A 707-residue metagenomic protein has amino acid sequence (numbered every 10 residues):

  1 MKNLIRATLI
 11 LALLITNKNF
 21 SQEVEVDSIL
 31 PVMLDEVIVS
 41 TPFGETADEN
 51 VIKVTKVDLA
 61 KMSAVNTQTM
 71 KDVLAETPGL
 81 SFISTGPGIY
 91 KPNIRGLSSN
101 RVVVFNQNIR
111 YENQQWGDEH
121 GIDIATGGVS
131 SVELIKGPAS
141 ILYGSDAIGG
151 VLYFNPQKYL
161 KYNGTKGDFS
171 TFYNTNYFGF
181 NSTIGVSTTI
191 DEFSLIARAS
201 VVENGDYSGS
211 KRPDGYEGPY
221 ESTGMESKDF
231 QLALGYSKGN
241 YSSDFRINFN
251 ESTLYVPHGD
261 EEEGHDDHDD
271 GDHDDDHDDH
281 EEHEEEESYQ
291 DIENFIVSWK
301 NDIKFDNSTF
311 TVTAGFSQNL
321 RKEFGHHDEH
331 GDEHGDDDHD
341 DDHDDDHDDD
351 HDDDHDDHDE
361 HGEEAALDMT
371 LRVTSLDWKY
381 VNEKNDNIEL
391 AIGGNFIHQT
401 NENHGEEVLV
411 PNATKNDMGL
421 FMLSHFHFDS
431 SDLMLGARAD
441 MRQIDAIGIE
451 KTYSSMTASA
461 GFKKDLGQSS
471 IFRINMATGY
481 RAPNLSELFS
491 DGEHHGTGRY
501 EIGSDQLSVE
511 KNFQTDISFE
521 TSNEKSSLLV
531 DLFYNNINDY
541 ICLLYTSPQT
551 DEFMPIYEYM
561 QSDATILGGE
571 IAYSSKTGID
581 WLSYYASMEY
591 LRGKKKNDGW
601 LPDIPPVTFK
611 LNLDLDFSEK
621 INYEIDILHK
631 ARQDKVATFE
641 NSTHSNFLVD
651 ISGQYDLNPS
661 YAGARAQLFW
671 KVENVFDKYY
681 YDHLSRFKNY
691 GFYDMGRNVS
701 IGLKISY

Functional and structural regions predicted by a protein language model:
Q22-S63, S99: Short, acidic, small-residue-rich periplasmic hinge/interaction motif at the N-terminus of Gram-negative outer-membrane
E23, N204-S210, E221-S227, N240-F310 (+7 more regions): Flexible loop and strand-edge segments within Gram-negative outer membrane beta-barrel domains
E36, M70-V73, Y90-N93, F105 (+4 more regions): N-terminal periplasmic accessory domains that precede and gate Gram-negative outer-membrane beta-barrel machines
R110-K136, M554: Short acidic/polar hinge/loop motifs at secondary-structure boundaries that mediate gating or recognition
G205, S210, Y480, N536-D539 (+2 more regions): C-terminal beta-signal and adjacent terminal beta-strands/loops of Gram-negative outer-membrane beta-barrel proteins
D260-G264, P411, M441-A446, E450 (+5 more regions): Surface-exposed extracellular loop regions of Gram-negative outer-membrane beta-barrel proteins, predominantly
H361-Y380, G419, S504-S508, Q514 (+4 more regions): Outer membrane beta-barrel strand-and-loop segments of large Gram-negative receptors, especially TonB-dependent
F533-I537, Y545, F553-V636: Gram-negative outer-membrane beta-barrel transporters
